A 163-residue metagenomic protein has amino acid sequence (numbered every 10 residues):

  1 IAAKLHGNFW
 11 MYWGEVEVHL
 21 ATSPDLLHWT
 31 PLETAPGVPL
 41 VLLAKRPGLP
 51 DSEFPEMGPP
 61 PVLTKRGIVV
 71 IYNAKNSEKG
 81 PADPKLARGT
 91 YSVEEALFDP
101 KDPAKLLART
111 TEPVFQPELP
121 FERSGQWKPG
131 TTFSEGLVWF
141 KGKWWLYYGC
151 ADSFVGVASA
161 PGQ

Functional and structural regions predicted by a protein language model:
I1, M57-P60, F133-G136: Beta-propeller and closely related beta-sheet repeat lectin domains
I1-E53, V62-W127, K141-Q163: Beta-rich carbohydrate-recognition and catalytic domains
